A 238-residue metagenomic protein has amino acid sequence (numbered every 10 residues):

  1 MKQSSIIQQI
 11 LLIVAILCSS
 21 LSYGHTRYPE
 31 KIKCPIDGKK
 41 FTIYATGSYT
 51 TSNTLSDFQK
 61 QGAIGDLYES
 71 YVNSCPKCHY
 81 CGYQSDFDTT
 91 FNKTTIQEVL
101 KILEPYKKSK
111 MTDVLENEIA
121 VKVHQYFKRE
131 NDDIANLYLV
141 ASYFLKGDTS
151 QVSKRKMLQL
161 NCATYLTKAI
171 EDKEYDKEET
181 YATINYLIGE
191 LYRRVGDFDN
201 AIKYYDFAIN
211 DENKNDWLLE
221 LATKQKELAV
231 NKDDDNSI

Functional and structural regions predicted by a protein language model:
S19-L21: N-terminal signal peptide c-region/cleavage motif recognized by signal peptidases
Y23-V99: N-terminal cysteine/histidine-rich coordination modules
K93-P105, M111-S150, T180-R194: Amphipathic alpha-helical repeat scaffolds of TPR domains
D133, K154, L158, D176-T180 (+2 more regions): Structural signature of alpha-solenoid helical repeat junctions
V140, L187, E220-L228: "A position-specific structural signal for the A-helix of alpha-solenoid helical repeats
D148-S150, E190-D199, Q225-I238: Alpha-helical linker/edge segments of TPR/alpha-solenoid repeat scaffolds and analogous pre-/post-domain helices
I170-E171, Y175-E178, N210-K224: Boundary/linker segments of alpha-helical solenoid repeat arrays
